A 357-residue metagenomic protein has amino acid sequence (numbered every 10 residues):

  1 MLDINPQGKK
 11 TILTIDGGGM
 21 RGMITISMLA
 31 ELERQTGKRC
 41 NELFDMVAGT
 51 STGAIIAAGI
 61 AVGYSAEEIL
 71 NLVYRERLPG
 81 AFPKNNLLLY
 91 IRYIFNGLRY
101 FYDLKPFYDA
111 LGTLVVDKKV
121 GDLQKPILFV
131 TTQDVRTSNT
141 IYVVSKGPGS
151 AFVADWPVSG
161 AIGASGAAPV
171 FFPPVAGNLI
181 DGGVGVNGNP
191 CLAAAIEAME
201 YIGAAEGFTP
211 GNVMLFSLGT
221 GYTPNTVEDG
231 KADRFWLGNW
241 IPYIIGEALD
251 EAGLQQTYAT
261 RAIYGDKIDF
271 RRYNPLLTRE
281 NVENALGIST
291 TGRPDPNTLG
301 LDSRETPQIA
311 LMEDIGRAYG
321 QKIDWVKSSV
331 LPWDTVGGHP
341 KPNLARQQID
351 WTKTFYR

Functional and structural regions predicted by a protein language model:
D3-T14, M20-L111, D155, G160-I162: Patatin-like phospholipase
N5-G8, K38-L43, G121-K125, A205-N212 (+1 more regions): Short helix-terminating capping/connector loops at secondary-structure junctions
N5-Q7, V184-V186, E206, L249-R357: C-terminal helical/tail subdomains of lipid-metabolizing enzymes
I12-I15, D45-S51, L128-T132, G211-N225 (+1 more regions): Extended hydrophobic secondary-structure segments that form protein cores and membrane-embedded regions
S27-Q35, G112, C191-G203: Short, well-ordered amphipathic alpha-helices
D122-E200: Active-site gating loop/helix substructures
A198-A232: Hydrophobic, mid-to-C-terminal alpha-helical segments
